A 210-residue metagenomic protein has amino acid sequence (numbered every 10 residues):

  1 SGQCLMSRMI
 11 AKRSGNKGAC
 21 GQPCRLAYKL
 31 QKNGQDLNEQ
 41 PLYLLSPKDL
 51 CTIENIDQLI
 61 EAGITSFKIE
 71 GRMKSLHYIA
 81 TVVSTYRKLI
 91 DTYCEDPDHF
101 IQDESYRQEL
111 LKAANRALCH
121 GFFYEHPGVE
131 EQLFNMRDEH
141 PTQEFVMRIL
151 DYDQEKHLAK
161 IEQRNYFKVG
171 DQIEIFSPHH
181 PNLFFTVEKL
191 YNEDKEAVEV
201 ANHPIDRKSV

Functional and structural regions predicted by a protein language model:
S1-S209: Surface-exposed amphipathic alpha-helical tracts and adjacent flexible/coil segments at the periphery of soluble enzymes
